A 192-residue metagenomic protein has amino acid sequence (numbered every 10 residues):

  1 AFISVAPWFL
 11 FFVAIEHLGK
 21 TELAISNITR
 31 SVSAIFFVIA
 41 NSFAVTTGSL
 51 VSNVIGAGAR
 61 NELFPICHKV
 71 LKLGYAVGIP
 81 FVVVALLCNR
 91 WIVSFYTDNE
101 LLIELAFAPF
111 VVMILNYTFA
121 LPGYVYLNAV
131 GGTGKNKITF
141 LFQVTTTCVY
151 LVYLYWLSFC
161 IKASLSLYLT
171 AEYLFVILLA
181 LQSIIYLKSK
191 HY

Functional and structural regions predicted by a protein language model:
A1, F12, V38-N41, A85 (+4 more regions): Structural signal for membrane-spanning alpha-helices in multi-pass inner-membrane proteins, emphasizing helix cores
A1-A14, S42, T46, G78: Core transmembrane alpha-helical segments of multi-pass membrane transporters/permeases
V5-I35, N53-V54, W91-E100: Helix-terminus/linker motif at the lipid-water interface of multi-pass membrane proteins
T21-E22, N136-I138, S164-L165: Membrane-helix interface segments
I25-N89, A120-F142: Small-residue-rich hydrophobic transmembrane alpha-helices
N41-A44, V112-G132, I138-Y150, L167-I185: Short runs within selected transmembrane alpha-helices of multi-pass transporters and secretion channels
V51-N116, L157-Y192: Short alpha-helical transmembrane segments in multi-pass integral membrane proteins
